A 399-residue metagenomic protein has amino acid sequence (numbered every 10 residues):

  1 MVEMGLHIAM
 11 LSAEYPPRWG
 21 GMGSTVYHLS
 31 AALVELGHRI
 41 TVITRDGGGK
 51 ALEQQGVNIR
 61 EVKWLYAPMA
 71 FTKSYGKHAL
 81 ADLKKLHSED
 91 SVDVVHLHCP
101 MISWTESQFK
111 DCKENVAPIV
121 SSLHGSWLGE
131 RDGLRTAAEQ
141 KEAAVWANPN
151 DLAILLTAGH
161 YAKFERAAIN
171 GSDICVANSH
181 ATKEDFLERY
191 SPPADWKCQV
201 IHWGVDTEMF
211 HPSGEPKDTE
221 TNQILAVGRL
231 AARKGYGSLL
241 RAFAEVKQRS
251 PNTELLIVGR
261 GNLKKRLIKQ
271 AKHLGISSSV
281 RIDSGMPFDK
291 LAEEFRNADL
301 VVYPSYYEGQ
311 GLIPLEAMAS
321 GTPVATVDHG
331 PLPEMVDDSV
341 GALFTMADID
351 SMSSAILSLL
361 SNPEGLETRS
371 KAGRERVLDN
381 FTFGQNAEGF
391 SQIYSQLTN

Functional and structural regions predicted by a protein language model:
W127, A143-C175: Membrane-proximal helix-turn-helix segments that form the acceptor-binding/catalytic region of lipid-linked
A181, G204: Carbohydrate-associated surface elements
K217-F243, L256: Conserved donor-binding/catalytic core segment of Leloir-type glycosyltransferases
I268-M286: Nucleotide-activated donor-binding/catalytic signature segment of Leloir-type glycosyltransferases, i.e., the conserved
G285, E293-A298: Short alpha-helical donor nucleotide-sugar binding micro-motif in glycosyltransferases
Y306: Aromatic "clamp/platform" in nucleotide-sugar-dependent glycosyltransferases that forms part of the donor/acceptor
P323-T326: Short hydrophobic beta-strand element within catalytic cores of glycosyltransferases and related nucleotide-activated
D338, A342-I349, S358-P363: Conserved acidic donor-binding segment of nucleotide-sugar-dependent glycosyltransferases
